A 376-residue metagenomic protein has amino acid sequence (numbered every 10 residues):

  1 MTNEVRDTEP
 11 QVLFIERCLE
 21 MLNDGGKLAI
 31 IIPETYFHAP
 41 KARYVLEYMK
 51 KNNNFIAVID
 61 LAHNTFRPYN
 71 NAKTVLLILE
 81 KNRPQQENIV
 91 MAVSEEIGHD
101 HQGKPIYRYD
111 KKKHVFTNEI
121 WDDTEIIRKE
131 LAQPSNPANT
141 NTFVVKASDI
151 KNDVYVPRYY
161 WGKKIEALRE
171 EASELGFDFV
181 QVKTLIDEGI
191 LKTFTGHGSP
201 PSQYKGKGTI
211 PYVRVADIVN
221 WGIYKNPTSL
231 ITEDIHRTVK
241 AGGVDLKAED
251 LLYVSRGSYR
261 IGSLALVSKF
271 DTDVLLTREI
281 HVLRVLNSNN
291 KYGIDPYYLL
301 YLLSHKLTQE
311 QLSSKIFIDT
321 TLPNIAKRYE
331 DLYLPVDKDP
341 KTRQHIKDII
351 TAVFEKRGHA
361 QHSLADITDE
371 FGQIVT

Functional and structural regions predicted by a protein language model:
E4-N64, N70-N71, L76-I78: Conserved Class I SAM-dependent methyltransferase catalytic core
L28, D250-Y253: Generic structural signal for buried aliphatic residues
L77, D273-H281, I316-K341: A short glycine-rich beta-alpha junction/loop motif
N118-P201, K338-T376: Non-catalytic DNA-recognition/assembly elements of restriction-modification systems
V144-V145, D149-I150, K163-I165, L302-L334: Specificity-determining recognition surfaces
K183-P201, A216-A248: Sequence-specific dsDNA recognition surfaces
P201-I210, K225-T232, G243-L246, A265-R278: Short, surface-exposed loop/turn microsegments at beta-strand edges and helix-strand junctions
G242-V244, L252-L303: A short beta-sheet element
